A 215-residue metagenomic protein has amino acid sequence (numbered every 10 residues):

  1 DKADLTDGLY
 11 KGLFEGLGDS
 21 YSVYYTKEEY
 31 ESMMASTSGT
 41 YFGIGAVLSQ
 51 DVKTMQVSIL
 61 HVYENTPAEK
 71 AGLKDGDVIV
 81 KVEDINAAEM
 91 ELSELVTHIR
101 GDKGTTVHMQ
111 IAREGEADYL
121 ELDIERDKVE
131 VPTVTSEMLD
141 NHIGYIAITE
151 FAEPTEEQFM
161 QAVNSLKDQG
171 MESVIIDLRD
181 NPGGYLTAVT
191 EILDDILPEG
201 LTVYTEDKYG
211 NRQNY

Functional and structural regions predicted by a protein language model:
D1-S58, T106-H108, A112-L122, T133: Extended, small/polar residue-biased N-terminal targeting/export presequences and adjacent propeptide/linker tracts
D4, E91-E94: Ca2+-coordinating acidic residues in Ca2+-binding motifs
S58-L60, E69-K74, E83-N86, S93-Y215: Cleft-lining beta-strand/loop regions that shape enzyme active-site pockets
Y63-E64: Conserved catalytic-core segment of clan PA serine endopeptidases
G76-V78: Structural motif
